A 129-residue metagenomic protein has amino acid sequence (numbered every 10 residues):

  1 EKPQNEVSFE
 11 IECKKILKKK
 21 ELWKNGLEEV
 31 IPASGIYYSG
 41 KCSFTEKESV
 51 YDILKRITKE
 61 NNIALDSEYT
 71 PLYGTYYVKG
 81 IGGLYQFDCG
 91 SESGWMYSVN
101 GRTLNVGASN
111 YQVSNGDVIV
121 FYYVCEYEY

Functional and structural regions predicted by a protein language model:
E1-Y129: Ubiquitin-like/PB1-type beta-grasp interaction modules and other compact soluble beta-rich domains
